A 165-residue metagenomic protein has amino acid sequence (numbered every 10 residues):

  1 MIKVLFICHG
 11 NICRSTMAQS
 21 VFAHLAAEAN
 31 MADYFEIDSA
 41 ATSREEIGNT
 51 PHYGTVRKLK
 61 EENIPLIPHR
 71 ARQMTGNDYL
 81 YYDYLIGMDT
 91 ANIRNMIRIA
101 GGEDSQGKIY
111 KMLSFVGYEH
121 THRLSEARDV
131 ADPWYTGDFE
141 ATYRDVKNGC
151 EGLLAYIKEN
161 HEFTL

Functional and structural regions predicted by a protein language model:
M1-Y82, A155-L165: Conserved active-site segments centered on acidic
S15, M88-D89: Replace "coordinates the UDP/GDP/TDP-sugar" with "coordinates nucleotide-activated sugar donors
Y84, T90, R94-L165: Phosphate-binding/catalytic loops
